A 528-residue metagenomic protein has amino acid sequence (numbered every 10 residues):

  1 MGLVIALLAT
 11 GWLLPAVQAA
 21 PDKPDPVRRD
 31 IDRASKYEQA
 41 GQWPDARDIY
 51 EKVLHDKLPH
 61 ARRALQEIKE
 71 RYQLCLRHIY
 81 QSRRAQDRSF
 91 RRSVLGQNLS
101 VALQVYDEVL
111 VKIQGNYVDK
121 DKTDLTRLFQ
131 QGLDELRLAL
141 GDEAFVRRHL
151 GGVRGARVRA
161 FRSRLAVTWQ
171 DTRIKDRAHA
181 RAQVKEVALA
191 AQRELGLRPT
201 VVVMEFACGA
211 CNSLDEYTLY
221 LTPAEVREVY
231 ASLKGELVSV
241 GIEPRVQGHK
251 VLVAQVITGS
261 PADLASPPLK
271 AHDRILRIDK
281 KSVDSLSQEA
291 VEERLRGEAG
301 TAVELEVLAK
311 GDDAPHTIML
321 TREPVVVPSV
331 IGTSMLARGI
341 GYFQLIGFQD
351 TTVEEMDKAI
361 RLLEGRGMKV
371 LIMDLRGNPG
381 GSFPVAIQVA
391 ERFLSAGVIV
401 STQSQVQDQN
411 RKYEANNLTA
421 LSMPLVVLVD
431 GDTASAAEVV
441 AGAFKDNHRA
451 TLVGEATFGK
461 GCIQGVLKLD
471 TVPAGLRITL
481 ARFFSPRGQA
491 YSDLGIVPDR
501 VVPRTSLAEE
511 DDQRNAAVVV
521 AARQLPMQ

Functional and structural regions predicted by a protein language model:
G2-W12: Bacterial N-terminal signal peptides
L14-Q18: Sec/Tat signal peptide C-region and signal peptidase I cleavage site
A19-T218: Terminal targeting/pro-maturation regions of precursor/exported proteins
D30, A64, I68, A102-Y106 (+15 more regions): Stable alpha-helical elements in mature extracytoplasmic
K36-Q42, R193-P199, L221-A224, A231-S239 (+3 more regions): Cleft-lining beta-strand/loop regions that shape enzyme active-site pockets
G475-R482, V497: Short acidic, Pro/Gly- and aromatic-enriched capping/linker segments at domain boundaries
Y491-Q528: Conserved functional hotspot residues or short segments at active or partner-binding sites across diverse domains
